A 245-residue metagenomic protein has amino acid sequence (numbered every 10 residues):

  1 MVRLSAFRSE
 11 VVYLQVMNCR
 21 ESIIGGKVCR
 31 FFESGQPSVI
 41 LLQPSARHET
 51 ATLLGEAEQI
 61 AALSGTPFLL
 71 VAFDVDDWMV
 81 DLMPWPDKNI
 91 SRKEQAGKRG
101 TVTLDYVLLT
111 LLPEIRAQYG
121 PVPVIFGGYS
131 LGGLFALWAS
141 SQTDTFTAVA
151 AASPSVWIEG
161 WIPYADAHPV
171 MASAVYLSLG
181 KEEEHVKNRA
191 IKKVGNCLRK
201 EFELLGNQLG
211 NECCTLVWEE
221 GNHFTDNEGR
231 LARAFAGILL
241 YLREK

Functional and structural regions predicted by a protein language model:
M1-V39, F68, C214: A domain-start/cap signature at the N-terminus of enzymes
G35-Q118: Serine-hydrolase catalytic machinery in alpha/beta-hydrolase-like enzymes
D74, Y129, A152-S153, S178: Alpha/beta-hydrolase-fold catalytic nucleophile elbow
G127-G132, A136: Gly/Ala-rich beta-loop-alpha elbow adjacent to hydrolase catalytic centers
W138-Q142: Active-site signature of alpha/beta-hydrolase-fold catalytic machinery across serine- and Asp/Cys-nucleophile hydrolases
T145-W157: A conserved short beta-strand
V156-D226, R230: The feature captures the conserved acid-bearing segment of alpha/beta-hydrolase catalytic domains
R230-K245: Catalytic active-site module of serine/aspartate enzymes centered on a nucleophile-bearing elbow/loop
